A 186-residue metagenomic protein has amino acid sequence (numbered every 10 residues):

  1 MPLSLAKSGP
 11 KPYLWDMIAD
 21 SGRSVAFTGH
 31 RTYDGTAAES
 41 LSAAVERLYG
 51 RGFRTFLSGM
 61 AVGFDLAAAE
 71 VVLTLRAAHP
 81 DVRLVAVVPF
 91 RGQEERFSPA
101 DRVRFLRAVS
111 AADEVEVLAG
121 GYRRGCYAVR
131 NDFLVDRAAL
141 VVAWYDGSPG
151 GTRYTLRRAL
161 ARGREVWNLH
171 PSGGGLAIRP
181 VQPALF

Functional and structural regions predicted by a protein language model:
M1-D16: N-terminal amphipathic/basic-hydrophobic helices that include classical n-h-c signal peptides and signal-anchor
P12-F186: Acidic/glycine-enriched connector segments
